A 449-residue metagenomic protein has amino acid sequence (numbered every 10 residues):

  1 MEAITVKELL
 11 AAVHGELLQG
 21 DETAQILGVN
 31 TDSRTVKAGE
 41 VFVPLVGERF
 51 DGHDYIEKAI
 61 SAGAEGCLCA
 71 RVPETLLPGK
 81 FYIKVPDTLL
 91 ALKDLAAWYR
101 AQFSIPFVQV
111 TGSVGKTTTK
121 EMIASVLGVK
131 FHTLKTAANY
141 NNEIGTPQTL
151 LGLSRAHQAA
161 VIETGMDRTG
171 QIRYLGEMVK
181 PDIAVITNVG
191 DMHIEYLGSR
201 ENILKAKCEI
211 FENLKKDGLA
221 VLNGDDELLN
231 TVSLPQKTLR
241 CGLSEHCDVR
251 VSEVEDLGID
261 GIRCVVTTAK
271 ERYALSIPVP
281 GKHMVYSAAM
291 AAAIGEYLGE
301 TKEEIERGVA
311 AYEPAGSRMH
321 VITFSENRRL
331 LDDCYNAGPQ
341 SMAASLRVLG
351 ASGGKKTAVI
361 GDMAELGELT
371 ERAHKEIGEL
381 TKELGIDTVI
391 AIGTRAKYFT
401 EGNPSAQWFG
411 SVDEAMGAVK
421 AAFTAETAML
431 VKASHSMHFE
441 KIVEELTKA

Functional and structural regions predicted by a protein language model:
M1-D94, W98, G350-G354, E379-L380 (+2 more regions): N-terminal leader/targeting and accessory segments in enzymes
E8-A11, A91-G224, L228-K237, G295 (+2 more regions): Phosphate-binding loop of NTP-binding sites
L10-A12, P73-G79, V185-R329, G354 (+3 more regions): Acidic, Mg2+-coordinating active-site environments of NTP-dependent enzymes
S33-P44, T133, L151-A160, L346-G367: Mobile, glycine- and charge-enriched loop segments and immediately flanking short secondary-structure elements within
R49-F50, P314-S317, C334-S405, S434: Active-site beta-alpha connecting loops in nucleotide-dependent enzymes
V110, G316-H320, S436-E444: ATP-dependent carboxylate/acyl-activation modules
W408-G410, E426-T447: Peripheral docking tails and interdomain loops at the edges of cofactor- or intermediate-handling domains
